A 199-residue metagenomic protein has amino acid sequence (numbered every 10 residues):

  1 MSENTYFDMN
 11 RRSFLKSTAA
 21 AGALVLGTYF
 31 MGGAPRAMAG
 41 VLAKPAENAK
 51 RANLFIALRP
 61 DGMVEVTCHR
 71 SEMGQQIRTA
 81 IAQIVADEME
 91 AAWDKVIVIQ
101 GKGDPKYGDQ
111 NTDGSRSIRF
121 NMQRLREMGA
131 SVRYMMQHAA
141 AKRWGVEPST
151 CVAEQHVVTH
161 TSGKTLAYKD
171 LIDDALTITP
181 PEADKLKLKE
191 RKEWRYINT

Functional and structural regions predicted by a protein language model:
M1-M9: N-terminal secretory signal peptides
M9-M31: N-terminal export leaders
G32-A43: Signal peptide processing junction and immediate N-terminal pro/mature segment of secreted/exported proteins
K50-A52: Short, small/polar residue-rich loop motifs at catalytic or cofactor-binding pockets
M63-I97, F120-V146: Alpha-helical support elements that line or immediately flank enzyme active sites and cofactor-binding pockets
W93-K102, P148-H156: Beta-strand segments within the central parallel beta-sheet cores of soluble alpha/beta enzyme folds
D109-W144, V158, S162-D184: Glycine-rich and small/hydrophobic secondary-structure elements
L188-T199: Short, intrinsically disordered, charge-balanced linker/junction segments flanking boundaries in proteins
